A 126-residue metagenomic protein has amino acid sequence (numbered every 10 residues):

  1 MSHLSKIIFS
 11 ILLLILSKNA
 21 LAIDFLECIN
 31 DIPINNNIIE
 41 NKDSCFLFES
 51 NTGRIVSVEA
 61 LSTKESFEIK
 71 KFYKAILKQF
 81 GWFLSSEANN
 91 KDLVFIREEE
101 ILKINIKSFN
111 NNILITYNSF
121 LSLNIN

Functional and structural regions predicted by a protein language model:
M1-I8: Bacterial N-terminal signal peptides that target proteins for export
S2, L21-N126: An acidic-aromatic pocket/loop used at catalytic or ligand-binding sites
S17-K18: N-terminal signal peptide c-region/cleavage motif recognized by signal peptidases
